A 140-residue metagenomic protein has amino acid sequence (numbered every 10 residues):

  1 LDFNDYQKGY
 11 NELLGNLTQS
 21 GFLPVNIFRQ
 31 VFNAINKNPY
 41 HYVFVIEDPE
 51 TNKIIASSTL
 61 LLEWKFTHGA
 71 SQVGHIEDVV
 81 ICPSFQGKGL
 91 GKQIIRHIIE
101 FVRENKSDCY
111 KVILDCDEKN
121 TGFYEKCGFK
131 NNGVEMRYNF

Functional and structural regions predicted by a protein language model:
L1-Y10: A short beta-loop-alpha structural element at the N-terminal edge of CoA-dependent acyl/N-acetyltransferase catalytic
N11-L23: Helix-loop element at the rim of GNAT/NAT acetyltransferase active sites that forms part of the acceptor-substrate
N33-V45, H75: A short helix-loop-beta-strand connector motif used in the catalytic cores of GNAT acetyltransferases and, in some
V45-E47, N52-L62, V80: Conserved beta-strand in the GNAT
A70-P83, V134-R137: Conserved acetyl-CoA binding element of GNAT-fold acetyltransferases
F85, G89-H97: Conserved acetyl-CoA pyrophosphate-binding loop and the N-cap/start of the following alpha-helix in GNAT-like
I95, V102-C116: Conserved GNAT acetyl-CoA-binding A-motif
E125-E135: Conserved acetyl-CoA-binding loop of GNAT-fold acetyltransferases
